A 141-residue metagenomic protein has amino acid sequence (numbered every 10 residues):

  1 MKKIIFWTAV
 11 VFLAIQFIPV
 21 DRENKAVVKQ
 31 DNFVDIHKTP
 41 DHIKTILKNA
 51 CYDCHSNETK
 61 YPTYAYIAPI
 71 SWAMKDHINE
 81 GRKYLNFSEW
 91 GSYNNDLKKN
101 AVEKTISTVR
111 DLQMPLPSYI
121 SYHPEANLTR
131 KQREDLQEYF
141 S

Functional and structural regions predicted by a protein language model:
M1-H37: Post-cleavage N-terminal segment of exported redox proteins
E23-K38, F87-G91, P117-Y122: Sequence context of c-type cytochrome heme-c attachment sites
H37, D41, T45, D96 (+1 more regions): Soluble non-cytosolic domains of exported or imported proteins
T39-Y52, M74: Sequence/structural segment immediately N-terminal to covalent heme-attachment motifs in c-type and related
K48-E58, M114, L136: The canonical Cys-X-X-Cys-His
T63-P69: Short cysteine/histidine-rich zinc-coordinating motifs and their immediately flanking basic loops
W72-Y122: Extracytoplasmic electron-transfer domains, predominantly the class I c-type cytochrome c fold
L112-Q113, I120-S141: C-terminal capping alpha-helices of c-type cytochrome domains
